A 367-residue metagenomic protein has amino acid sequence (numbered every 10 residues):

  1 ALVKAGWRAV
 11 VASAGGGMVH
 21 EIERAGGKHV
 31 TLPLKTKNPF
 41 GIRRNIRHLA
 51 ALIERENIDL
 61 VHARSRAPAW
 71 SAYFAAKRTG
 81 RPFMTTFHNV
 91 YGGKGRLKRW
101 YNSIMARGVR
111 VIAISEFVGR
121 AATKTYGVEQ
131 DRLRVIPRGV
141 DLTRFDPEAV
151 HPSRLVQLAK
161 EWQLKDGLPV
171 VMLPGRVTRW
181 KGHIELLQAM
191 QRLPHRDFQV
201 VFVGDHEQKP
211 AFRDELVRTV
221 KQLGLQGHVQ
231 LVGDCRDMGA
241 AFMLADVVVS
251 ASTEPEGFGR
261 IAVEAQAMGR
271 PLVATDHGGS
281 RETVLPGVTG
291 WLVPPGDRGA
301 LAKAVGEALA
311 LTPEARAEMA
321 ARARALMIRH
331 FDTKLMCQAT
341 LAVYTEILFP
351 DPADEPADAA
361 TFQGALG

Functional and structural regions predicted by a protein language model:
A1, P169-R192, D214, G299: A conserved mid-protein helix/loop that constitutes part of the nucleotide-sugar donor-binding site
A12-G17, V140, P174, Q199-E215: Glycosyltransferase donor-sugar binding loop
A63-A69, F87: Short His-centered aromatic/hydrophobic patch
K77, F83-I114, R120, G127: A conserved, positively charged/aromatic
Q208-R213, L225-C235, A241, W291-L292: Active-site donor-binding acidic/aromatic loop of nucleotide-activated sugar and phosphosugar transferases involved
A262, P271-A274, V284: Short hydrophobic beta-strand element within catalytic cores of glycosyltransferases and related nucleotide-activated
P286-G287, W291-R298, E307-P313: Conserved acidic donor-binding segment of nucleotide-sugar-dependent glycosyltransferases
E307, E314-H330, A339-A342: A short, well-ordered alpha-helix in the C-terminal region of glycosyltransferases
